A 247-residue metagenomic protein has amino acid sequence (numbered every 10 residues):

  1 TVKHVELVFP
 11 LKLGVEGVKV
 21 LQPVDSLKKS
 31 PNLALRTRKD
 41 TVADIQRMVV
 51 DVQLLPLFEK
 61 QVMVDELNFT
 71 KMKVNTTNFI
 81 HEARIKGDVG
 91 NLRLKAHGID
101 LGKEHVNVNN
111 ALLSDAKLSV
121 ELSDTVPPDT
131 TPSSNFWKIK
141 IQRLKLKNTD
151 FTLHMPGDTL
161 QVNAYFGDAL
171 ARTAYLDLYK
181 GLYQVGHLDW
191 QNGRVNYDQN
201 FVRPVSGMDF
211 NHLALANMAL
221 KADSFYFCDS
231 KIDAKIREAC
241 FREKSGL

Functional and structural regions predicted by a protein language model:
T1-V108, D115, I141, A171-Y183 (+4 more regions): Terminal hydrophobic membrane-targeting helix
G17, N148, F166: Conserved N-terminal beta-sheet scaffold of ABC transporter nucleotide-binding domains
P56-F58, N75-A83, D100, S119-T130 (+1 more regions): Short acidic, Gly/Pro-enriched loop/turn segments at secondary-structure junctions
E66, N110, D233-K235: Residue-level detector of the transmembrane beta-barrel scaffold of outer-membrane proteins
K86-V89, R93, P127-N135, D158-Y175 (+1 more regions): Short, surface-exposed polybasic-and-hydrophobic patches located at secondary-structure transitions
T130-T159, A216-C240, K244: Solvent-exposed beta-strand/coil patches in large extracellular/periplasmic or lumenal scaffold regions
